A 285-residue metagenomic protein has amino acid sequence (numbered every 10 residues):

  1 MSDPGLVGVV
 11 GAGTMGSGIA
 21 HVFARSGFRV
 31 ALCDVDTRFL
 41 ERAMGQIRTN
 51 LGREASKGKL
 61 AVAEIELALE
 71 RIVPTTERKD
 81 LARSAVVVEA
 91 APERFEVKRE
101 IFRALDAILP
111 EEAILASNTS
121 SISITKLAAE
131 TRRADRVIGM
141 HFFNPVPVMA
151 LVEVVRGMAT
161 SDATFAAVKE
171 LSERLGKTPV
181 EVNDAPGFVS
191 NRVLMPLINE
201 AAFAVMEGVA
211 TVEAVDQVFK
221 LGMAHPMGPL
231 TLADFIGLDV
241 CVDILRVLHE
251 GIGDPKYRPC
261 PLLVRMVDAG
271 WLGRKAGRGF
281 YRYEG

Functional and structural regions predicted by a protein language model:
M1-N50, K57: NAD(P)+-binding Rossmann beta1-loop-alpha1 motif at the extreme N-terminus of oxidoreductases
S2, A166, E173-D184, F203-E207 (+1 more regions): NAD(P)-dependent Rossmann-like dehydrogenase/reductase catalytic/cofactor-binding core
G16-G18, K98, S120-I124: Short glycine/serine/threonine-rich phosphate/pyrophosphate-binding segments that cradle anionic phosphate groups
A31, A63, R174-K177, N191-I198: Structural/interface elements that position substrates and couple domains in central-metabolism enzymes
D36, A61, S161, A210-A214: Helix N-cap / loop-to-helix initiation motif
R38-R42, R53-L115, I122: Rossmann-like NAD(P)-binding element
I114-D184, F188-R192: Rossmann-fold dinucleotide-binding core
